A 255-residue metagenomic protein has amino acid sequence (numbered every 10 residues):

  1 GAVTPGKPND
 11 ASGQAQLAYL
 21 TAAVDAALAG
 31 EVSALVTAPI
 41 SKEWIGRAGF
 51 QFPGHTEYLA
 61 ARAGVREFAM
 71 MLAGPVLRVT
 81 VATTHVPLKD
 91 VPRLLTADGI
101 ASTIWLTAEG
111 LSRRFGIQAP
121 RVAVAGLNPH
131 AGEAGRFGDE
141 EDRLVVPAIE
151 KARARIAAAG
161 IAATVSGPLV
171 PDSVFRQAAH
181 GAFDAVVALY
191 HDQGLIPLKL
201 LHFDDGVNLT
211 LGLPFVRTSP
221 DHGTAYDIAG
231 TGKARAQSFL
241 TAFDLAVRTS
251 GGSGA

Functional and structural regions predicted by a protein language model:
G1-H55, D98-L189, Q193-T218, H222-T224 (+1 more regions): Contiguous, glycine/small-aliphatic-enriched amphipathic segments in soluble metabolic enzymes
R62-L77, L213-D227: Short, flexible loop segments at boundaries between secondary-structure elements
L72-S102: Ligand-binding beta-strand-loop-alpha-helix segment within the catalytic cores of soluble metabolic enzymes
